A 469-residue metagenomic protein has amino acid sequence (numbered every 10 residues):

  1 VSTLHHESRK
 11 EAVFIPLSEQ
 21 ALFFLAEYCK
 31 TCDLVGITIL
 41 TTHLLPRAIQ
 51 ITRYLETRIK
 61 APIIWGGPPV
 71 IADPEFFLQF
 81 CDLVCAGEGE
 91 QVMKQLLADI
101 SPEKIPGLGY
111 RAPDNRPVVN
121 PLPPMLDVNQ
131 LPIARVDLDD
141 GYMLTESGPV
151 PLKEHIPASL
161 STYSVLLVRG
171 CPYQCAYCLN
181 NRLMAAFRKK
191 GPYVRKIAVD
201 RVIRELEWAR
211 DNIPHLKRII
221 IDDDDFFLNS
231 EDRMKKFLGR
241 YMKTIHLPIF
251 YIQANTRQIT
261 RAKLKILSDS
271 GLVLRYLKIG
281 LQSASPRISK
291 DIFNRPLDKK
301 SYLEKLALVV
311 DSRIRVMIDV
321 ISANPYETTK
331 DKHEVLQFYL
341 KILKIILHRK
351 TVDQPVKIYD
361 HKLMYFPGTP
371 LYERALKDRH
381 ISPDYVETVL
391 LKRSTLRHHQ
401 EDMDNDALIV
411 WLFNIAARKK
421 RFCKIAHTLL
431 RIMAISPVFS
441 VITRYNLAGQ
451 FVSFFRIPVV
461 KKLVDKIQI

Functional and structural regions predicted by a protein language model:
S2-L4, T38, G87, R111 (+5 more regions): Conserved residues at the C-terminal ends of beta-strands
S2-S8, V13-L126, G368: Glycine-rich beta-alpha loop elements in corrinoid/cobalamin-binding modules across cobalamin-dependent enzymes
H5-E7, D73-F76, Y173, P286-I292 (+2 more regions): Flexible glycine/acidic-rich beta-alpha junction loops that bind and position SAM and/or redox cofactors in anaerobic
A21-L25, R47-L55, F77-F80, V202-E205 (+4 more regions): A general structural detector for well-ordered alpha-helical segments in enzyme core domains, enriched
Y28-C32, K153, P192, T369-I469: Radical SAM enzyme core and accessory elements
L34, I64, I203, R210-I221 (+5 more regions): Conserved C-terminal portion of the radical SAM core fold that forms the substrate/S-adenosylmethionine-binding
P121-P123, L131, A176-C178, R233-M234 (+2 more regions): Short aromatic-enriched loop/helix-cap "lid" or pocket-rim segments at secondary-structure transitions that line
D137-V316, N324: Radical SAM [4Fe-4S] cluster-binding motif and immediate context
